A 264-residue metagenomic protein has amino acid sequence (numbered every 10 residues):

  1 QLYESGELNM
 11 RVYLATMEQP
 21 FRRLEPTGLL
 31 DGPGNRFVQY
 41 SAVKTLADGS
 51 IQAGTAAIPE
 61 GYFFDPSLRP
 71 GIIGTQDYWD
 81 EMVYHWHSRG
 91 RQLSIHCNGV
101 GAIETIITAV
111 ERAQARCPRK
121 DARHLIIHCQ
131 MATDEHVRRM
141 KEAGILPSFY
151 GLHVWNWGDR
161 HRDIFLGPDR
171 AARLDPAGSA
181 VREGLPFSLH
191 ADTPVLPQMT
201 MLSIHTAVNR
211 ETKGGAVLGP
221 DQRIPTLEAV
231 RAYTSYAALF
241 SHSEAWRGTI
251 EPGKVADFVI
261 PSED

Functional and structural regions predicted by a protein language model:
L2-E104, A115, R139-L146, G151-L152 (+1 more regions): Metal-coordinating catalytic core of metallo-dependent amide/deamination hydrolases
Y84-S94, G101-H124, H128, D134-R138 (+2 more regions): His/Asp/Glu-enriched, well-ordered alpha-helical/loop segment that forms or immediately abuts the divalent-metal
